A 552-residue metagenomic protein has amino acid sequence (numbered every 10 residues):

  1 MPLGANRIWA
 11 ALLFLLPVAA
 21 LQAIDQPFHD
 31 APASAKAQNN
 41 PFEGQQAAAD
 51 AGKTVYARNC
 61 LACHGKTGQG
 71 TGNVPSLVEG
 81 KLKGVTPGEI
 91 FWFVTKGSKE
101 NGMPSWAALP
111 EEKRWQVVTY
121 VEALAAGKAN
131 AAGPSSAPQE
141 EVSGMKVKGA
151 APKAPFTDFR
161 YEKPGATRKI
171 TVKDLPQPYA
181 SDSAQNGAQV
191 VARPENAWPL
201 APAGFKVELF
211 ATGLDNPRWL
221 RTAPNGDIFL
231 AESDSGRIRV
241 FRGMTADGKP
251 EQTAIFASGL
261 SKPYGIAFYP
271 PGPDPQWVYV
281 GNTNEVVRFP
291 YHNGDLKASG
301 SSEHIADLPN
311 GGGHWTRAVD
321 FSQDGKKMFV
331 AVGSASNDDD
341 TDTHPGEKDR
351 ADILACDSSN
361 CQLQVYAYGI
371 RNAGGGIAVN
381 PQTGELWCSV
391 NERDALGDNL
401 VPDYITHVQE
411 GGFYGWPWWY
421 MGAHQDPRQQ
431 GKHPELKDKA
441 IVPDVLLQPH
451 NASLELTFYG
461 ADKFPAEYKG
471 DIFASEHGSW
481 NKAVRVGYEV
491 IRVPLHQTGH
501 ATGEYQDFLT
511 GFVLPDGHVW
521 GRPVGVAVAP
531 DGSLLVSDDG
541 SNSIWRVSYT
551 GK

Functional and structural regions predicted by a protein language model:
I24, F42, T71-G80, T95-S135: Axial heme c-ligation environment in periplasmic c-type cytochrome domains
D25-V55, A126, A132-P134, S143-M145: Electrostatic cytochrome c docking/interface patches
F42-K53, G65-T95, S105, T253-I255: Gly/Gly-Pro-rich "capping" loops immediately C-terminal to redox-active cysteine motifs in periplasmic/lumenal
G52, Y56-K66, V117-V121, V526: The canonical Cys-X-X-Cys-His
E140-P202, P275, V287, T316 (+7 more regions): Beta-propeller domain segments
L209-L214, I255-S261, I305-G311, V365-I370 (+3 more regions): Surface loop/turn motifs at the tips and blade-to-blade linkers of beta-strand repeat domains
L220, I266, V319, A373-I377 (+2 more regions): Hydrophobic core register within WD40 beta-propeller blades
Q252-T253, A257, K262-P263, A267-Y269 (+2 more regions): Asp-box/WD-like beta-propeller blade repeats and closely related beta-sheet repeat scaffolds
